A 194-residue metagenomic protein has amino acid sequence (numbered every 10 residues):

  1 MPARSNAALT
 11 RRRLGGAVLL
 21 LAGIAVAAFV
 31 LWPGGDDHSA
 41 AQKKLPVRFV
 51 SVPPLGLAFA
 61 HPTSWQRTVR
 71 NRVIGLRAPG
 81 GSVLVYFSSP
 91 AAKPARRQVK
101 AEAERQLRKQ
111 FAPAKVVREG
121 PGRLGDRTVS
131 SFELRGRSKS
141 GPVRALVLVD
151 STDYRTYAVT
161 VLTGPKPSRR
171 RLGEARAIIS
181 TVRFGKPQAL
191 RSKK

Functional and structural regions predicted by a protein language model:
M1-V83, S138-S140, S151-R155, L162-K194: N-terminal targeting sequences that direct proteins away from the cytosol to non-cytosolic compartments
L31, R97-A112: Short, solvent-exposed helix-to-loop capping segments enriched in aromatics
R77-E102: A short acidic-to-branched-hydrophobic micro-motif
S89-P90, T160-T163: Short, histidine-centered active-site or binding-site loop motifs used for metal coordination, general acid-base
P90-A95, K109-A112, I178-F184: A general structural signal for short secondary-structure boundary/capping elements
Q106-D153: Signature of long, low-cysteine stretches enriched in small and polar/charged residues
